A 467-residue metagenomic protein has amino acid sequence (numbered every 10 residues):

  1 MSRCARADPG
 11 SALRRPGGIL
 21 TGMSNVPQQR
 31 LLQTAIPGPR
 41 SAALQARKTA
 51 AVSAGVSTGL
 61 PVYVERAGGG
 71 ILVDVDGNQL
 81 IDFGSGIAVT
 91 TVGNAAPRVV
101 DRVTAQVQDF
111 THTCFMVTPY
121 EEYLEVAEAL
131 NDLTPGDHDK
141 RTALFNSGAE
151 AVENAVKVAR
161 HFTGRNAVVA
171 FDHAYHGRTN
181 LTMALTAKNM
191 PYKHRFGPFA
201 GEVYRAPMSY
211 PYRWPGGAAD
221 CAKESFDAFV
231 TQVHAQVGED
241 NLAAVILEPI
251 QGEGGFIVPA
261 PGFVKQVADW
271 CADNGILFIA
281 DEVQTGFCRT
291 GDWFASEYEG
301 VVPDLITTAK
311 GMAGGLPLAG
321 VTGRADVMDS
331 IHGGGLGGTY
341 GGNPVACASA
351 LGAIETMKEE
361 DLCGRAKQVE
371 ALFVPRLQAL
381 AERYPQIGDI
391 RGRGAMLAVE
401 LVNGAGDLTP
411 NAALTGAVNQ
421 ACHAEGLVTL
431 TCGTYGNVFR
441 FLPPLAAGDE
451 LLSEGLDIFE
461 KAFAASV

Functional and structural regions predicted by a protein language model:
R14-G22: Short, Lys/Arg-enriched N-terminal segments with co-localized hydrophobic residues within the first ~10-30 amino acids
G22-V467: Conserved N-terminal phosphate-binding loop of PLP-dependent enzymes in the Aspartate aminotransferase
